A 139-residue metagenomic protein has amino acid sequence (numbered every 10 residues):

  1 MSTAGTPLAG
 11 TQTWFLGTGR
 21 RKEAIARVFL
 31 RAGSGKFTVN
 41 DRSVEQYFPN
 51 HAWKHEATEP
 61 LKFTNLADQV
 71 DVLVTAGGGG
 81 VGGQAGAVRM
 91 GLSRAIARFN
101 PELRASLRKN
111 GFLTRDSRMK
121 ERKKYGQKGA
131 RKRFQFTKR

Functional and structural regions predicted by a protein language model:
S2-R20, A26-G77, G82, G86-R139: Structured, basic alpha/beta domains of bacterial-type, RNA-associated proteins
